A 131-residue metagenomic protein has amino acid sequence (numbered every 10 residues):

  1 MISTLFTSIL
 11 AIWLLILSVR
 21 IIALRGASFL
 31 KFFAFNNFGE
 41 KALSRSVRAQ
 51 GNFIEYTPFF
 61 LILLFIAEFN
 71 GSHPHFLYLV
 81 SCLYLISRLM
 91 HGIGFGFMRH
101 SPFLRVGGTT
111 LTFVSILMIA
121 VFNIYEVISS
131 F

Functional and structural regions predicted by a protein language model:
M1-L30: N-terminal signal-anchor transmembrane alpha helix
F6-I9, V47-Q50, V80-L83, G108-L111: Physicochemical signature of membrane-embedded alpha-helices that form the seven-helix bundle of GPCRs, emphasizing
L10-L17, L83, S87-H91, T112-F122: Membrane-embedded alpha-helical transmembrane segments of multi-pass integral membrane proteins
V19-R48: Cytosolic, membrane-interface loops and tails of multi-pass inner-membrane proteins
G51-L64, I116: Core segments of transmembrane alpha-helices that mediate helix-helix packing or line hydrophobic substrate/ligand
L63-L85: Short alpha-helical packing/oligomerization segments
M90-S115: Interfacial loop-to-transmembrane junctions
A120-F131: Juxtamembrane boundary at the C-terminal end of a transmembrane helix
